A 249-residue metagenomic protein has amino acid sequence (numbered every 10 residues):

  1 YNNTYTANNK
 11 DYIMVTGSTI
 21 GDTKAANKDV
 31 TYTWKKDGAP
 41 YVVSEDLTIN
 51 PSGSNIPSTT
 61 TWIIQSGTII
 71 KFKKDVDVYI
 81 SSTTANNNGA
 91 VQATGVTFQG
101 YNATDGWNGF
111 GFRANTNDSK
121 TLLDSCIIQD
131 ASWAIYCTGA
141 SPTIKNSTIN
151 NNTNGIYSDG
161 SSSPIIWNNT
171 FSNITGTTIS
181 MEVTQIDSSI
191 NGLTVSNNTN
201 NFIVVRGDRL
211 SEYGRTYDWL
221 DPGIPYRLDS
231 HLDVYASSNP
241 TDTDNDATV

Functional and structural regions predicted by a protein language model:
Y1-V249: Beta-strand/loop edge motif enriched in small/polar residues
